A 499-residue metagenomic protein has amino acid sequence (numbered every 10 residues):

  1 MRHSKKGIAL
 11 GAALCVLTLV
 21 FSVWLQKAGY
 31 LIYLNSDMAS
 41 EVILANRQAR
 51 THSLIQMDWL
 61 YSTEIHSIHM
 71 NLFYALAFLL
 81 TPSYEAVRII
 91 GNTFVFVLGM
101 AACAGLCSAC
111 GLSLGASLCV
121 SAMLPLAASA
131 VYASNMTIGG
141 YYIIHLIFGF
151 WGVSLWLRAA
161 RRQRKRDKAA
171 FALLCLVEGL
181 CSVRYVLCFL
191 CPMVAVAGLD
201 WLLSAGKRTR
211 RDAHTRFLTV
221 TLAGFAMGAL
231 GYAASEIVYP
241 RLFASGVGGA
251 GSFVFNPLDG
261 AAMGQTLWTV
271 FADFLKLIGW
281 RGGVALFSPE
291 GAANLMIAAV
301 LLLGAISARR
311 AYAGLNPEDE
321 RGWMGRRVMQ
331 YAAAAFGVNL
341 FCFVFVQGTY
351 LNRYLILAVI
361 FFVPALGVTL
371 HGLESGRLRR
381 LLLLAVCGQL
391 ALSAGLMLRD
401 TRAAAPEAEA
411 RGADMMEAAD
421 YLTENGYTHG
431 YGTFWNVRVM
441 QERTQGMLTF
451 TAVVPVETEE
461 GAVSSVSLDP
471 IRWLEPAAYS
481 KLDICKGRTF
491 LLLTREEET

Functional and structural regions predicted by a protein language model:
K5-L17, L222-A226, M296-L302, N316-M329 (+2 more regions): Signature aromatic-anchored transmembrane alpha helix within multi-pass, membrane-resident enzymes that catalyze glycan
A28-S36, R50-L72, E85-A86: Membrane-proximal lumenal/periplasmic loop motifs of glycosylation machinery
S40-N46, L60-S83, T269-R281: Short hydrophobic/aromatic helix or loop-helix immediately within or flanking a transmembrane segment in polytopic
T63, S67, S113-A160, Y350-F362 (+1 more regions): Membrane-interface micro-motifs in multi-pass membrane enzymes
I90-G115, W151, L303: Transmembrane-helix motifs of polytopic, lipid-linked glycan transferases
Y141, H145-F148, G291-V300, R326-G337 (+1 more regions): Hydrophobic/aromatic-rich transmembrane helices and adjacent perimembrane loops
R166-V194: Membrane-interface alpha helices of multi-pass inner-membrane proteins
E424-E460, S465: Short periplasmic/luminal acceptor-recognition loop of GT-C membrane glycosyltransferases, typified by
